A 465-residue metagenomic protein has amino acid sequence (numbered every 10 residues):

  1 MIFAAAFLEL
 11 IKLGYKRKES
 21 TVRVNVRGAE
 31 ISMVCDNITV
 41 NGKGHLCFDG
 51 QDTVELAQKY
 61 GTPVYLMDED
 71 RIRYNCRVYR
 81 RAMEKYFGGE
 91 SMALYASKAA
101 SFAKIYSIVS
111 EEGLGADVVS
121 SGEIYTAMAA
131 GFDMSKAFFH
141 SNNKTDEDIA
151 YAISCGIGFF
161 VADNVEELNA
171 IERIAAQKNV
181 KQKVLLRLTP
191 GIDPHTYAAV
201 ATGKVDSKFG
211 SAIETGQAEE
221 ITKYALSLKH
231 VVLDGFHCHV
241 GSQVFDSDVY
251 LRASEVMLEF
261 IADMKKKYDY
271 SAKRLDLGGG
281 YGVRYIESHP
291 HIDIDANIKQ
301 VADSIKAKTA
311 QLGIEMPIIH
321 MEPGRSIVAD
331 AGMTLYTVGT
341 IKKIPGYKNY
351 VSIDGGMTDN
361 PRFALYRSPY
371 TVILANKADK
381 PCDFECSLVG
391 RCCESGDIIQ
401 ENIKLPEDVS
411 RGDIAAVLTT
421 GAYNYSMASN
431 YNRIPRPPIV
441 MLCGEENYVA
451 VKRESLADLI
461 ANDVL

Functional and structural regions predicted by a protein language model:
I2-K183, E219, K223, S227-V232 (+2 more regions): A charged N-terminal "starter" segment
V22-E30, C35, G191-T340, I434 (+1 more regions): Active-site loop/helix belt of alpha/beta enzymes
D52, D68-R71, N75, Y79 (+21 more regions): General structural feature for long, well-ordered alpha-helical segments within catalytic domains of soluble enzymes
I72, K98, S120, A152 (+6 more regions): Conserved, mostly hydrophobic/aromatic
Y95, A116-V119, F139, V161-D163 (+6 more regions): General beta-strand structural signal in soluble alpha/beta enzymes
A99-S101, G122-E123, N143-T145, N164-E166 (+6 more regions): Active-site-proximal loop/turn and secondary-structure-junction residues that shape catalytic pockets, frequently
Y106, A129, I149-S154, I171-I174 (+6 more regions): Short acidic, glycine/serine/threonine-rich loops at helix termini
T309, I314-L465: Charged (often Lys/Glu-rich) extended helix/loop segments that serve as interaction or gating elements
